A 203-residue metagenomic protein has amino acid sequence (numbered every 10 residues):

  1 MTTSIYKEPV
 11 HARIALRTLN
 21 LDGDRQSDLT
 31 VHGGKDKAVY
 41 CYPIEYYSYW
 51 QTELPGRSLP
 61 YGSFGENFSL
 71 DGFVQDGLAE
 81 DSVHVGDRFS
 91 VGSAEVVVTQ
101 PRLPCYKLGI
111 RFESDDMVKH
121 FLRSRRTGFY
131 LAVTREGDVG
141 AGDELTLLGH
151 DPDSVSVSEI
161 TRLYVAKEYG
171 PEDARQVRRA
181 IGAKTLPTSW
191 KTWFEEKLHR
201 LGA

Functional and structural regions predicted by a protein language model:
M1-I110, D116, P152-A203: Electropositive, beta-rich accessory/interaction domains or terminal extensions that provide binding surfaces
A12, T127-F129, A141-D143: A short pocket-lining beta-strand/turn micro-motif at the edge of beta-sheets
V74-D76, G128-T134: Short alpha-helix capping/helix-loop boundary micro-motifs
G86, E136, A141-D143: Loop/turn positions that initiate beta-strands
L108-Y130: Double-stranded beta-helix
L145-L148: Short hydrophobic beta/alpha edge segments that flank linear recognition/processing sites
